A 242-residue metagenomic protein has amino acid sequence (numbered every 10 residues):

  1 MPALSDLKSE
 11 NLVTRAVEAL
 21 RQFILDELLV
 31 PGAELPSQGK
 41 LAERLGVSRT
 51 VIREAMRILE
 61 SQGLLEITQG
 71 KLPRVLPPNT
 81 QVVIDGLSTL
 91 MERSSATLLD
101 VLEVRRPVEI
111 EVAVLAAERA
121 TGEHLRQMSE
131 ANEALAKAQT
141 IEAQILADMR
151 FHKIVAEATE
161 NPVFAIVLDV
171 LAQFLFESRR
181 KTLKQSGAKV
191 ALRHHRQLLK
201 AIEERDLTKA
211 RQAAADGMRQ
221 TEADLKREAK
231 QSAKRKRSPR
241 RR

Functional and structural regions predicted by a protein language model:
M1-V104, V114, K234-R235, R240-R242: Short linear motifs at protein or domain termini
N11, E142, S186-V190: Short helix-capping and inter-helix turn/linker motifs at the boundaries of alpha-helical repeat units
L25, L29, A117-T121, K137-T140 (+3 more regions): Short, flexible helix-adjacent loops and helix caps
S37-Q38, G70, E160-P162, R205-D206: Short loop-to-helix capping motifs
L64, A116-A117, A136, A156-E160 (+1 more regions): Amphipathic alpha-helical interaction elements
P78-I154, R193-D216: All-alpha effector-binding/dimerization core of bacterial HTH-type transcriptional repressors
I166-R242: C-terminal all-alpha effector/ligand-binding and dimerization domain of prokaryotic HTH-type transcriptional repressors
